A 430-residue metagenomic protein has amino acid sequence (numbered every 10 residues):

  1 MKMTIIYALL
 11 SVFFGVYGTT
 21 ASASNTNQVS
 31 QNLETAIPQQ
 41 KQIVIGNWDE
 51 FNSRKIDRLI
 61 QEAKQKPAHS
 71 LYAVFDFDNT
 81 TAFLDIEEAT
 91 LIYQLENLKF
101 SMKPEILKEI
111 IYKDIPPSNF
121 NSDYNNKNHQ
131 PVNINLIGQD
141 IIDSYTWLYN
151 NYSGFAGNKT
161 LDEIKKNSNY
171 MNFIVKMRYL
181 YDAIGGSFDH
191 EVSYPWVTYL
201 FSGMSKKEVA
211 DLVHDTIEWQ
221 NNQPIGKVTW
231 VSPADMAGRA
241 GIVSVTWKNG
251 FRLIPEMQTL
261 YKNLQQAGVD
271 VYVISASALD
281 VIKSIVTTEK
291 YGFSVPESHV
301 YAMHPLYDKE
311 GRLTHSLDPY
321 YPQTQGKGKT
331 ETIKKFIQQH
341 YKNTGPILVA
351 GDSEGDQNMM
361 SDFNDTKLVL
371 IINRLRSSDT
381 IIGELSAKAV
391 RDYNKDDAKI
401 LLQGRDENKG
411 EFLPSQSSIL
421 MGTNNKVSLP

Functional and structural regions predicted by a protein language model:
M1-N25: Classical Sec-dependent N-terminal signal peptides that target proteins to the secretory pathway
I6, V16, S144, P319-Y320 (+1 more regions): Intrinsically disordered, low-complexity N-terminal regions enriched in serine/proline/glycine with scattered basic
A8-L10, F14-G15, Y93-N97, M102 (+1 more regions): Alpha-helix boundary/interfacial micro-motifs
T19-F77, D85-N128, N424: Non-catalytic pre-domain segments flanking phosphatase-related domains
N32-K55, Q61, Q65-Y72, G186-F188 (+1 more regions): C-terminal cap/substrate-recognition subdomain and adjoining C-terminal extension of metal-dependent phosphatase-like
A82: Mobile, glycine-rich extracellular loop/lid and propeptide segments that shape or gate substrate/ligand access
L91-D182: Conserved phosphoryl-transfer catalytic core
I142-P224, T229-P233, F293-P296, P305: Surface-exposed loop and adjacent secondary-structure segments within mature catalytic domains
